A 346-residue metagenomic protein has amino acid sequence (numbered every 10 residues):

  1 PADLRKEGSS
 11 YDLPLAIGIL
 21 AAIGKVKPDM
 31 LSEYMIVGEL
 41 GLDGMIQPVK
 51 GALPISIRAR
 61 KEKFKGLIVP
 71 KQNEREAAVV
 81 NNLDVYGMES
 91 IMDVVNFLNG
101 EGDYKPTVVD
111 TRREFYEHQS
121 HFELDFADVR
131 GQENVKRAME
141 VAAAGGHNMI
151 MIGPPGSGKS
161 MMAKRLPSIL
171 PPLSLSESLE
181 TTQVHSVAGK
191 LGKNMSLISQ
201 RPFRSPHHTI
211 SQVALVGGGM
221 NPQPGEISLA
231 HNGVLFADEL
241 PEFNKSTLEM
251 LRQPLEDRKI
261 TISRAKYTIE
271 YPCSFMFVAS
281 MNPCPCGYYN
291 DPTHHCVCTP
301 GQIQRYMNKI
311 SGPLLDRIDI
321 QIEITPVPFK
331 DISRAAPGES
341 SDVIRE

Functional and structural regions predicted by a protein language model:
P1-I150, P154-S157, S263: Peripheral, non-AAA+ core regions of ATP-driven protein-machinery
K71, D238-L240, A265-K266, A279-C284 (+2 more regions): A short beta-strand-to-loop transition that corresponds to the Sensor-1 phosphate-sensing loop of AAA+ P-loop ATPases
G102-V141, G145, P172-S228: P-loop NTPase nucleotide-binding/switch module
I150-G192, D257: Walker A/P-loop
I152-P154, M220-I227, L240-F243, D257-S274 (+2 more regions): Conserved Walker
Q200-P206, P222-N232, I262-N282, H294 (+1 more regions): AAA+/SF3 P-loop NTPase mechanochemical coupling elements
H207, S211, Q223-E256, Y288-D291 (+2 more regions): Conserved AAA+/SF3 P-loop NTPase catalytic/coupling segment centered on the Walker-B
E270-S274, C284-E346: Phosphate-sensing "switch" segment of ASCE/P-loop ATPases
